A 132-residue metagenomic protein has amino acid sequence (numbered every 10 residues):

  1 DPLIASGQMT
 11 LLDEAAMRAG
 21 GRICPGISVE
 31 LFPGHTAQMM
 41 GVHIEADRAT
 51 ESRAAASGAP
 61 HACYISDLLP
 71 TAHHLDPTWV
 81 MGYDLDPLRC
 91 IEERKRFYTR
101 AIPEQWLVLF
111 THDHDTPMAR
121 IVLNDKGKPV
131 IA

Functional and structural regions predicted by a protein language model:
D1-L31, I91-Q105: Metallo-beta-lactamase
L11-G58: Core dinuclear metal-dependent hydrolase active-site scaffold
M39, H43-I44, R48-A132: Cap/insert and terminal regions of metallo-dependent hydrolase folds
